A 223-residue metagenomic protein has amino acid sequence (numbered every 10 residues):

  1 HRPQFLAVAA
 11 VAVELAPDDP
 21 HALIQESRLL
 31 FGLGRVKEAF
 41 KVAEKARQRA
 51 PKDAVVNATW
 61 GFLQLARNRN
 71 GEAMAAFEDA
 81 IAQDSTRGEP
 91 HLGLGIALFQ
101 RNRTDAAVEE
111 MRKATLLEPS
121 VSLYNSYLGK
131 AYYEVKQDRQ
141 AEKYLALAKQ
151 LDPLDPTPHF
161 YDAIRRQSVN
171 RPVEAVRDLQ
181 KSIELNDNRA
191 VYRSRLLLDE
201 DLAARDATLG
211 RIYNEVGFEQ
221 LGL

Functional and structural regions predicted by a protein language model:
R2, V36, N70, T104 (+3 more regions): TPR-repeat structural position
L15, R49, Q83, L116-E118 (+2 more regions): Structural marker of alpha-solenoid helical repeat scaffolds
P20-H21, A54-V55, G88-E89, S122-L123 (+3 more regions): Helix-start (N-cap) detector for alpha-helical repeat units in TPR-like alpha-solenoids, especially tetratricopeptide
G32-L33, A66-R67, Q100-R101, E134-V135 (+2 more regions): Register position in tetratricopeptide repeats
